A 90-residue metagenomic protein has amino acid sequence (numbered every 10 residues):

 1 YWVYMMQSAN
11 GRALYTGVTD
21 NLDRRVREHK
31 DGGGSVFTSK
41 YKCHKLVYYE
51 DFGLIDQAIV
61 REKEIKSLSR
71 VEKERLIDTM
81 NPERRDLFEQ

Functional and structural regions predicted by a protein language model:
Y1-K63, L76, M80-E83, L87-Q90: GIY-YIG nuclease catalytic motif and its immediate N-terminal context
I65-L68: Core alpha/beta nucleotide-donor-binding catalytic domains of modification enzymes
